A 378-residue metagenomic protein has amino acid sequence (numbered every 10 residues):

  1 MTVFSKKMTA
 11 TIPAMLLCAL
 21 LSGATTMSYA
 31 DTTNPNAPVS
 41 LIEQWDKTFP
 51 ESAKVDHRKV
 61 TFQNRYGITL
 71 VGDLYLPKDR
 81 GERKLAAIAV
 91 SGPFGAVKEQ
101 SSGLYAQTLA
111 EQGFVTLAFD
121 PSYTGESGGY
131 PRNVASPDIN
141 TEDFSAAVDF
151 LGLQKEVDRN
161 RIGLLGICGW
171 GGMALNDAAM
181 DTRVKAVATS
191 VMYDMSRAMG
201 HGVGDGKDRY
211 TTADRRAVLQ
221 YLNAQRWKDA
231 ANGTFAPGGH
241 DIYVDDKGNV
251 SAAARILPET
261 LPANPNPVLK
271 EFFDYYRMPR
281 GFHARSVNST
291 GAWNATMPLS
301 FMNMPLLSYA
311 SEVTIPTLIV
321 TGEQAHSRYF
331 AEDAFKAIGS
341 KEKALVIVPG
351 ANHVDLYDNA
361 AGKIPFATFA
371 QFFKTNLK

Functional and structural regions predicted by a protein language model:
A37-R83: N-terminal cap/lid segment of alpha/beta-hydrolase-fold proteins
R83-P93: Short beta-strand element of the alpha/beta-hydrolase
G95-Q107, P121, A331: The serine-hydrolase catalytic nucleophile loop
T108-G128: Conserved alpha/beta-hydrolase
V134-K155: Alpha/beta-hydrolase active-site loop
N176-F272: Alpha/beta-hydrolase-fold enzymes
V313, I319-T321: Short beta-strand/loop motif that positions the catalytic acidic residue of the alpha/beta-hydrolase fold
P349-A351, N359-K378: Catalytic active-site module of serine/aspartate enzymes centered on a nucleophile-bearing elbow/loop
